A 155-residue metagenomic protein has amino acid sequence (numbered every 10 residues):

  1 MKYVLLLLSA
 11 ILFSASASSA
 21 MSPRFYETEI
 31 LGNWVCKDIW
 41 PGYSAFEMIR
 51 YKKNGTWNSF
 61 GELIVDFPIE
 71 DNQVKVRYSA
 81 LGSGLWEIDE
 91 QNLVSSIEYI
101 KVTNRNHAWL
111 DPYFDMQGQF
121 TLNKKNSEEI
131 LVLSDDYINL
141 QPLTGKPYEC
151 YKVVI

Functional and structural regions predicted by a protein language model:
Y3-F13: Sec-dependent N-terminal signal peptides
S16-L85, V94-I155: Lipid interaction determinants
E87-D89: Short beta-strand micro-motifs enriched in acidic
